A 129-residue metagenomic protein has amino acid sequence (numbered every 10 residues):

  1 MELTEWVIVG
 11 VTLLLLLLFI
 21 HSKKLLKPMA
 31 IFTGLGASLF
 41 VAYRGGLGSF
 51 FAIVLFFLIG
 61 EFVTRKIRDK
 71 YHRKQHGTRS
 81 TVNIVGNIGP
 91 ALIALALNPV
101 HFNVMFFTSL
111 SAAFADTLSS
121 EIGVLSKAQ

Functional and structural regions predicted by a protein language model:
E2-I53, F57-Q129: Interhelical loop and helix-boundary elements at the membrane-water interface of polytopic inner-membrane proteins
